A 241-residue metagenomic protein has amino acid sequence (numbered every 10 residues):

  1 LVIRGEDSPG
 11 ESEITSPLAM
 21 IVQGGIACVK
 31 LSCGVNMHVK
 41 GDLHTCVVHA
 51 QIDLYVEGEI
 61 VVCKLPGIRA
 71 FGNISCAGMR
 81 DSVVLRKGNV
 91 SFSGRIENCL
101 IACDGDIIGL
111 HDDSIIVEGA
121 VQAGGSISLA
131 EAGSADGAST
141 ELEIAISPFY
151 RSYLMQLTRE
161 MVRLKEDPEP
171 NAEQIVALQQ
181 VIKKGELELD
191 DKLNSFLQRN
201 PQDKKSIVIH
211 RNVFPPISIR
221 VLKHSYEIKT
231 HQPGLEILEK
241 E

Functional and structural regions predicted by a protein language model:
L1-G34, H38-K40: Intrinsically disordered, low-complexity linker/loop segments enriched in Gly/Pro and charged/polar residues
L1-P9, T15, R69-C76, S82-E241: Intrinsically disordered, low-complexity terminal regions
A19-I21, K30, N36-H38, V47 (+6 more regions): Discrete beta-strand positions within long extracellular beta-solenoid architectures
I26, L43-H44, M79-R80, I96-E97: Conserved anchor residues at repeat-unit boundaries in beta-strand-based tandem repeats, strongest for the MORN repeat
V47, I60-V62: Extended repeat-based interaction scaffolds and adjacent low-complexity, acidic/S/T/P-biased segments that form broad
C63-K64, D81: Beta-strand repeat architectures
